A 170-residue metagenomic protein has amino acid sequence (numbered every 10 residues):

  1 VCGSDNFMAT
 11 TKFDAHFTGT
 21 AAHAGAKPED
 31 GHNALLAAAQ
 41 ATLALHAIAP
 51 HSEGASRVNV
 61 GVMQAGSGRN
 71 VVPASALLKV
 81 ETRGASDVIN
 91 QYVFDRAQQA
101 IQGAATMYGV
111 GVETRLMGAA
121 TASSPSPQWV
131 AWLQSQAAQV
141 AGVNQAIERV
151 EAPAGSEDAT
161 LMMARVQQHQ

Functional and structural regions predicted by a protein language model:
V1-P125, P153-A154: Midchain, well-structured core segments that form catalytic/ion-binding scaffolds
R115-Q170: An extended, acidic, His-containing surface patch that forms the Zn2+-binding/catalytic region of metallohydrolases
